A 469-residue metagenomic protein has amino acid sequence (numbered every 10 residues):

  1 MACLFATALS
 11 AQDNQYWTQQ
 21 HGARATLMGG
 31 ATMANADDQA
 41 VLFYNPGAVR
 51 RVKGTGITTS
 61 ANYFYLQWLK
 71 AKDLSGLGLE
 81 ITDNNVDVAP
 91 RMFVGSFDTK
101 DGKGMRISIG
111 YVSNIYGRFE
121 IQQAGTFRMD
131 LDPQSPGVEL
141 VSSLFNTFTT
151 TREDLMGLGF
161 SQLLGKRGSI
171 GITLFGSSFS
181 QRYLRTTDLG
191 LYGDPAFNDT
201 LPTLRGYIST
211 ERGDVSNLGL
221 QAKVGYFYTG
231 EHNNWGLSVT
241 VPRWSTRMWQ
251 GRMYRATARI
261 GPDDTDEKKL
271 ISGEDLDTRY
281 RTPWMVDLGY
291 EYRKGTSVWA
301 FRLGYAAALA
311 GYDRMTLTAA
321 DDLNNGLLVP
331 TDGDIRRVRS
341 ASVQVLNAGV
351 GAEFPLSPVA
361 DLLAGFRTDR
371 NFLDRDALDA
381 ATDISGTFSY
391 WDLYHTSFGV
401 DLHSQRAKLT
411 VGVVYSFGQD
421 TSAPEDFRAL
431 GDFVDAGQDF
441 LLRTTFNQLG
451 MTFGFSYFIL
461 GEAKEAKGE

Functional and structural regions predicted by a protein language model:
M1-A2: Sec-dependent signal peptide recognition, specifically the positively charged N-region followed immediately by
A6-A8: N-terminal signal peptide c-region/cleavage motif recognized by signal peptidases
S10-R118, S385-W391, V414-F417: N-terminal, post-signal peptide beta-strand-biased segments of exported outer-membrane/organellar beta-barrel and other
Q12-T26, S96-E469: Outer-membrane beta-barrel porins/channels
